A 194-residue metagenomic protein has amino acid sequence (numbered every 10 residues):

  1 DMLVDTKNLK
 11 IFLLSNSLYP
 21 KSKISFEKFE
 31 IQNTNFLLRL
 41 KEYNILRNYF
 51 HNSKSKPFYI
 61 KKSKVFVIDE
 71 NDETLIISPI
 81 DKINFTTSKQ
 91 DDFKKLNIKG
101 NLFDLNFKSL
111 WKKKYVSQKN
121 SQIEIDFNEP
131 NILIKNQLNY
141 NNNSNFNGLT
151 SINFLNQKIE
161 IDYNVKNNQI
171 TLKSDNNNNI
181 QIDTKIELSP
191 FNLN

Functional and structural regions predicted by a protein language model:
D1, L96-G100, Q122-D126, L149-I152 (+1 more regions): Short beta-strand segments that buttress and anchor functional surface loops
D1-N71, I76-P79, T86-N101, K108-L110 (+3 more regions): Flexible beta-edge/linker motif
Q118-K119, P130-N194: Strand-loop-strand
